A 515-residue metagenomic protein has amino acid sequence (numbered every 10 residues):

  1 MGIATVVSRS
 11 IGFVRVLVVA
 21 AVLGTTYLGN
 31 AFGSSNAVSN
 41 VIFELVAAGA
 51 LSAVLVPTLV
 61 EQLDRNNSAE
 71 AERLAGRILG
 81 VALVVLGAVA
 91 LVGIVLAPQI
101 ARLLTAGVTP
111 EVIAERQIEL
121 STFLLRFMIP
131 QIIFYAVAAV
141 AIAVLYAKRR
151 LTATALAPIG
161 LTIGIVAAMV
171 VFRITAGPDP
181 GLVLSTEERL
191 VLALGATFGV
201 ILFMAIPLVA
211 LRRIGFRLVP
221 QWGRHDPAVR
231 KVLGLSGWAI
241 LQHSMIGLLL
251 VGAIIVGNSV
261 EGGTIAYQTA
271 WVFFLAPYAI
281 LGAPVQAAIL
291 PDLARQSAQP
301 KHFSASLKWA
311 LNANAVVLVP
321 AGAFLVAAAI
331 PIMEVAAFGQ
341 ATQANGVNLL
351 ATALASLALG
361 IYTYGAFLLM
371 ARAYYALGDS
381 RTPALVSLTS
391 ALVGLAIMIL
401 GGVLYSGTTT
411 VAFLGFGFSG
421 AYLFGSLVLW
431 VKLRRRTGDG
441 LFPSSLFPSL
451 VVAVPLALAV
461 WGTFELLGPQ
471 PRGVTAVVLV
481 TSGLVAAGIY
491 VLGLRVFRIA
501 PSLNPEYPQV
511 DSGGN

Functional and structural regions predicted by a protein language model:
M1-N515: Membrane-embedded alpha-helical bundles of multi-pass transporters/translocases, especially carrier/permease families
